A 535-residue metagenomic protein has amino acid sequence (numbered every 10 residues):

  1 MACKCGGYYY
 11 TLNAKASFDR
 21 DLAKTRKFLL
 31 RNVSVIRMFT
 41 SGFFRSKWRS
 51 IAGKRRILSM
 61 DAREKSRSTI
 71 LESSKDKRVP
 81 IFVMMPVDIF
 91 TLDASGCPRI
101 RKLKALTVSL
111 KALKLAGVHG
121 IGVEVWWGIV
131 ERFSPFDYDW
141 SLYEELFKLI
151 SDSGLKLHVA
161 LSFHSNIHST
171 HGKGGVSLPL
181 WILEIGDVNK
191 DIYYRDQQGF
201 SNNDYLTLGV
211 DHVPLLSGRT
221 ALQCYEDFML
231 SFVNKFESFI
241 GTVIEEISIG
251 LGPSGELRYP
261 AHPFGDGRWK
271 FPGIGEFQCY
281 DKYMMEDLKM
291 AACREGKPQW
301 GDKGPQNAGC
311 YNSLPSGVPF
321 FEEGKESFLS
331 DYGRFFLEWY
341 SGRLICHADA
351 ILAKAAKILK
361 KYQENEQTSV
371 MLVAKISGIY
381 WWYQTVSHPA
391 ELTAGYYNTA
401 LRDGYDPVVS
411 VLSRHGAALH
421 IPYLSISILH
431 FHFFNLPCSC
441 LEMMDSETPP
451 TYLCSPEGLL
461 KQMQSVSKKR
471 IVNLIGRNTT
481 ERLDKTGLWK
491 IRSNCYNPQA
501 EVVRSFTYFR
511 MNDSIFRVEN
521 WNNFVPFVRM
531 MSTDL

Functional and structural regions predicted by a protein language model:
M1-G53: N-terminal chloroplast transit peptides
I36-L115: N-terminal carbohydrate-binding accessory modules
P86-I100, E124-W140, Y205-D227, K235 (+5 more regions): The substrate-binding groove and active-site-proximal loops of carbohydrate-active enzymes, especially glycoside
R99-G128, E145-A160, K354-K357, Y362-E366 (+4 more regions): Catalytic domains of carbohydrate-active enzymes, especially glycoside hydrolases
R99-S109, D137-L146, R219-S231, R343-K354 (+4 more regions): Well-ordered, non-membrane alpha-helical segments in soluble/globular domains
L103-F200, T207, L222-G241, E245 (+2 more regions): Aromatic-lined substrate-binding rim segments of carbohydrate-active enzymes
H158, S162-N166, G404-S410, H415-L535: Substrate-binding cleft of secreted/luminal carbohydrate-active enzymes
L183-S410, A417: Polysaccharide-binding and catalytic clefts of secreted carbohydrate-active enzymes
